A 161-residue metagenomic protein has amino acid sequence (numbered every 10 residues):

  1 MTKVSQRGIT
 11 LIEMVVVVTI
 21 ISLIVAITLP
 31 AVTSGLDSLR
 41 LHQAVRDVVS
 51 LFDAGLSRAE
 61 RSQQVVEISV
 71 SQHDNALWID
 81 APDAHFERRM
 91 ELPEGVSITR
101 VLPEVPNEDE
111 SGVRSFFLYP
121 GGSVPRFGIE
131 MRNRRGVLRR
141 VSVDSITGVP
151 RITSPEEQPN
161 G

Functional and structural regions predicted by a protein language model:
M1-K3, I27, A31-S50, S57 (+3 more regions): N-terminal helix-rich module
M1-V32: N-terminal single-pass transmembrane signal-anchor helix
